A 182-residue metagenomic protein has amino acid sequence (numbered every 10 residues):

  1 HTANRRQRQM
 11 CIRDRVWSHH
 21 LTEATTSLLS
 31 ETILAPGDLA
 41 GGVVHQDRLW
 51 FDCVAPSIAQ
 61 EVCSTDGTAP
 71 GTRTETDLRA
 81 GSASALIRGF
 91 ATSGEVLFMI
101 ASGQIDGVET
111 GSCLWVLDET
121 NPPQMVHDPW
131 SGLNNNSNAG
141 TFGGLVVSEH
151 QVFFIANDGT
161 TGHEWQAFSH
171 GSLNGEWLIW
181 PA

Functional and structural regions predicted by a protein language model:
A3: BZIP DNA-binding basic region
R6-Q9, R13-A182: Feature 14080 marks short, conserved micro-sites in well-ordered regions that are central to protein function
